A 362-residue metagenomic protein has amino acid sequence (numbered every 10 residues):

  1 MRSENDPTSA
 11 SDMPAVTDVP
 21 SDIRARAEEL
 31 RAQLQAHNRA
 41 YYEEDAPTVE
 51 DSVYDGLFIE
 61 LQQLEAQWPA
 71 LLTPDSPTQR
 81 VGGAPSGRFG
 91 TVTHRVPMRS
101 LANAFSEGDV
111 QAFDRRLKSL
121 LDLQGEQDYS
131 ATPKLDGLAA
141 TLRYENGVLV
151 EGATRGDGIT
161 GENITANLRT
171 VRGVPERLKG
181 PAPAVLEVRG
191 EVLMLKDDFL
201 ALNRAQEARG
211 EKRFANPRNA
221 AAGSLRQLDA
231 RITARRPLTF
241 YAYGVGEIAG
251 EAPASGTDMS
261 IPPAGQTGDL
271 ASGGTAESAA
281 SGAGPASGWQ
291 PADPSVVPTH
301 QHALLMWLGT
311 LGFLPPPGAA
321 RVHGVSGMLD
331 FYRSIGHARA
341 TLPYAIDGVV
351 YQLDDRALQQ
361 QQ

Functional and structural regions predicted by a protein language model:
R2-Q362: RNA/tRNA-interacting regions in translation and RNA-turnover enzymes
